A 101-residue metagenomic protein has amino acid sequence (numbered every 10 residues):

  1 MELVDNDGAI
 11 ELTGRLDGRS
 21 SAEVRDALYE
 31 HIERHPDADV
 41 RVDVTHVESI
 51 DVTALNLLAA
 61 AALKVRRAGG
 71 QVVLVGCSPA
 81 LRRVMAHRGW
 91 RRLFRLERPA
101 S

Functional and structural regions predicted by a protein language model:
M1-S49, T53, A59-S101: STAS-like cytosolic regulatory interaction modules
